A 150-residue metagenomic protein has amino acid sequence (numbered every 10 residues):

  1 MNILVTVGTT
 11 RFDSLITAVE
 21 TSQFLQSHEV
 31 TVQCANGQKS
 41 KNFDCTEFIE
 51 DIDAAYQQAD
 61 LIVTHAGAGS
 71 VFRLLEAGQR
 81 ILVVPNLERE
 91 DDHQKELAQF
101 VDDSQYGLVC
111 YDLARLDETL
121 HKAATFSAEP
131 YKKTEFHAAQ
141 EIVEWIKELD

Functional and structural regions predicted by a protein language model:
M1-L61: Donor-nucleotide binding loops and adjacent catalytic segments primarily of GT-B fold Leloir glycosyltransferases
I16-A18, L74-A77, K95: Short amphipathic alpha-helical segments
C45-F48, G107-R115: Short acidic-hydrophobic, aromatic-tinged amphipathic segments that line or gate anion-handling sites
E50-A54, G69-S70, R115, T119: Short acidic active-site motifs
A55-D91: A donor-sugar binding/catalytic signature common to diverse glycosyltransferases and related nucleotide-sugar
R80-Y111: Catalytic binding pocket for nucleotide-activated donors in carbohydrate/polymer assembly enzymes
L113-S127: Two-component system phosphotransfer/interaction surface
A123-D150: C-terminal amphipathic helix plus adjacent low-complexity, charged tail appended to glycosyltransferase catalytic
